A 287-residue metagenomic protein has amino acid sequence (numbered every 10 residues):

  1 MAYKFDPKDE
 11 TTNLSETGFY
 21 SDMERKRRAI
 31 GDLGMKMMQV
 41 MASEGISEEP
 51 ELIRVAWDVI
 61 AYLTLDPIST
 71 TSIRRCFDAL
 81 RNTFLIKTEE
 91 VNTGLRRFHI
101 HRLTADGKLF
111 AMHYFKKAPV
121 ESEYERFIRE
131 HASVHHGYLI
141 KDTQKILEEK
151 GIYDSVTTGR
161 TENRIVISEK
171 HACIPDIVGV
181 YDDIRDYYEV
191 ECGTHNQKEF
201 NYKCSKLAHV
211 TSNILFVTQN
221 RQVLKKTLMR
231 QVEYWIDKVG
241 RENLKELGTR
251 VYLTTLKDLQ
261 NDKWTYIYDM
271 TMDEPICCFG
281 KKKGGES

Functional and structural regions predicted by a protein language model:
M1-K4, Y20-A29, G34, K198 (+3 more regions): Non-catalytic C-terminal interaction segments of nucleic acid-processing enzymes
D9-R28, P119-F127: Short, Lys/Arg-enriched N-terminal segment that forms or immediately precedes the first helix of a structured domain
S15-S21, R25-L63: Short amphipathic alpha-helical interface segments
G31, V180-R185, L207-V210: Flexible, charged surface loops at secondary-structure boundaries
D32, I46, L63-D142: Interdomain/boundary linker segments immediately adjacent to catalytic/signaling cores
C76, K203-L207, Q231, W235: A general structural detector for well-ordered alpha-helical segments in enzyme core domains, enriched
Q144-E199: Active-site metal-binding core of divalent-cation-utilizing nuclease and nuclease-like domains
G193-S212: Mg2+/Mn2+-dependent nuclease catalytic core
